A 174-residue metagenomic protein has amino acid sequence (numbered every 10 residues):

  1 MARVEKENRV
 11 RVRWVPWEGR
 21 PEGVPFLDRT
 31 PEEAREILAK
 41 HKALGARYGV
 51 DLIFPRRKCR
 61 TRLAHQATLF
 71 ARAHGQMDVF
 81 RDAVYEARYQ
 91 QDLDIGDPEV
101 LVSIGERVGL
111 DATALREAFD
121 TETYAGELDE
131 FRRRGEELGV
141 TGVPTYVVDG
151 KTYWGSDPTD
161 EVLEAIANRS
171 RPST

Functional and structural regions predicted by a protein language model:
M1-Q91: Structural alpha/beta surface segment adjacent to cysteine/selenocysteine redox centers across thiol/disulfide enzymes
M1-V10, W14, A83-T174: C-terminal cap of thioredoxin/glutaredoxin-like
